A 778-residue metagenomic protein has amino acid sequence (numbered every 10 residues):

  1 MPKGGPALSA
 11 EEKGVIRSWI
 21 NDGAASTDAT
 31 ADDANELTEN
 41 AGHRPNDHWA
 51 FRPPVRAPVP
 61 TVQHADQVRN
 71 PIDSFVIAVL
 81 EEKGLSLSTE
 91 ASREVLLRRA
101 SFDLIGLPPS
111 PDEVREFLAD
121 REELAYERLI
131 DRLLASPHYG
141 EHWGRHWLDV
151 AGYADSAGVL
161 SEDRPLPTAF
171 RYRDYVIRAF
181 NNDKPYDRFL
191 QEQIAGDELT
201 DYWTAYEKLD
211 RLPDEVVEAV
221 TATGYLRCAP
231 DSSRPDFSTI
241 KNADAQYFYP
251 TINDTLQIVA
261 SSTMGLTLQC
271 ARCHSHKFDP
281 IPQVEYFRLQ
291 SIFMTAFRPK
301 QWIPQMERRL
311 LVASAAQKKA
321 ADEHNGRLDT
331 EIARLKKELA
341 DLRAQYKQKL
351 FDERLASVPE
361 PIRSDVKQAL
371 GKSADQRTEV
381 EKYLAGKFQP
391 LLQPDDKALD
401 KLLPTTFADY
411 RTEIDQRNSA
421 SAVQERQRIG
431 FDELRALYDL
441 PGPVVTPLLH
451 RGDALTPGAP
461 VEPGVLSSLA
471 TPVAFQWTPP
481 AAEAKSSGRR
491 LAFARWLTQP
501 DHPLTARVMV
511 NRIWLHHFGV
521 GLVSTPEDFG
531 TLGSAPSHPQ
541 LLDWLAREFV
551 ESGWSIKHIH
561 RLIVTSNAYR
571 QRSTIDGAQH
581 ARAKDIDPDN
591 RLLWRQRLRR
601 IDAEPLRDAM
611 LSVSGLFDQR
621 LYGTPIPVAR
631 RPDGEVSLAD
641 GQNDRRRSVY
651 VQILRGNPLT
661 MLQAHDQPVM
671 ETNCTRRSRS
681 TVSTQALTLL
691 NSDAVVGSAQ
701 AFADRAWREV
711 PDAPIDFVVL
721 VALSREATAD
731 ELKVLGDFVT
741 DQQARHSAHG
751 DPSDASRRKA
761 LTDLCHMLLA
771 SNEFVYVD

Functional and structural regions predicted by a protein language model:
M1-V15, L85-S88, V159: Axial heme c-ligation environment in periplasmic c-type cytochrome domains
G5-A10, E215-A333, L662, C674: Sequence context surrounding c-type heme c attachment/ligation sites in exported
A10-D66, Y346-F351: Flexible coil segments in periplasmic/lumen-exposed cytochrome c-class electron-transfer proteins
G14-N21, D47-P53, R145, D149 (+4 more regions): C-type cytochrome heme c attachment motif
Q63-R99, D103-H138, Y153-K208, T251-I252 (+10 more regions): Primarily short, surface-exposed interaction patches in extracytoplasmic proteins
L148-T168, Y172, E198, Y202-T251 (+1 more regions): Beta-propeller blade termini and top-face loops
L342-L370, Q376: Extended alpha-helical coiled-coil "stalk/arm" regions that act as elongated linkers or oligomerization scaffolds
L764: Globin-like tetrapyrrole-binding proteins
